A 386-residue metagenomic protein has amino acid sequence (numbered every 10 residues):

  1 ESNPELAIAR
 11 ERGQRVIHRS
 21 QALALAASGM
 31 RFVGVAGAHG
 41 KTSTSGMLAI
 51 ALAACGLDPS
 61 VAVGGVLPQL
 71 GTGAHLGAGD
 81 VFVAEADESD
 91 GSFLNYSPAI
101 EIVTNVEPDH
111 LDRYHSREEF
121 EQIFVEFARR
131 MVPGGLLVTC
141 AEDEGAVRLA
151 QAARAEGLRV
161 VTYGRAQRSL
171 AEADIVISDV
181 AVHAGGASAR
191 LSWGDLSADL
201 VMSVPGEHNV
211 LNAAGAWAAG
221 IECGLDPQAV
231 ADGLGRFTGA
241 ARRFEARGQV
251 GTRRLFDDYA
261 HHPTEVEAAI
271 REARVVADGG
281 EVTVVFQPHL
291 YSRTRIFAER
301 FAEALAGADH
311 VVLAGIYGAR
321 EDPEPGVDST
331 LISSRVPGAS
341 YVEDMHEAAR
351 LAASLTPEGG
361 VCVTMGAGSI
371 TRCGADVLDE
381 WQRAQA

Functional and structural regions predicted by a protein language model:
E1-A141, G145-L158, W193, A214: Phosphate-binding loop of NTP-binding sites
I17-A24, V61-G65, G157-A184, V201-E207 (+3 more regions): Beta-strand->loop->alpha-helix junctions that form or flank phosphate-binding loops in nucleotide-handling enzymes
V61, E101, T139, T162 (+3 more regions): Structural beta-sheet core signal
L94, H183-A187, W193-H310: Nucleotide phosphate-binding/pyrophosphate-handling subdomain across enzymes that bind or process nucleotide phosphates
M131-L137, D278-G279, E358-G359: Short glycine-dipeptide loop
L136-A141, T283-Q287, G307-G318: Short internal beta-strands
F301-E358: C-terminal helical cap/extension that packs against the catalytic core of soluble nucleotide-cofactor enzymes
E347-D379: A glycine-rich beta-strand to alpha-helix segment that forms a phosphate/ribose-binding loop at ligand/cofactor sites
